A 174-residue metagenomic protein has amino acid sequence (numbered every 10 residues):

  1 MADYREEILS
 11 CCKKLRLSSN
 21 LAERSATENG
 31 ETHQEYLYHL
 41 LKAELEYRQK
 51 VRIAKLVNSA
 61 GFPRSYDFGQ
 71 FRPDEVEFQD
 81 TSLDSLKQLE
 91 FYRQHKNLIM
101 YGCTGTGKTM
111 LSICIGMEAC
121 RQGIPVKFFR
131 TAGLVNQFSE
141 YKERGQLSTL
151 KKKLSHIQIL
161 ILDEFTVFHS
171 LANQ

Functional and structural regions predicted by a protein language model:
L9-P63: Interdomain "pre-motor" coupling segment immediately N-terminal to P-loop NTPase/helicase cores
V76-D84, V126-S155, L171: Short glycine-rich substrate-engagement loop in P-loop NTPases that contacts/grips substrate
K87-H95: Phosphate-binding P-loop
H95-L111: Walker A/P-loop nucleotide-binding motif
K96, G123-P125, H156-I159: Loop/turn-to-beta-strand initiation segments
G116-F129: Post-Walker A helix-loop "phosphate-sensing" segment adjacent to the P-loop in P-loop NTPases
T166-Q174: Conserved ATPase-coupling elements of RecA-like P-loop NTPase cores
